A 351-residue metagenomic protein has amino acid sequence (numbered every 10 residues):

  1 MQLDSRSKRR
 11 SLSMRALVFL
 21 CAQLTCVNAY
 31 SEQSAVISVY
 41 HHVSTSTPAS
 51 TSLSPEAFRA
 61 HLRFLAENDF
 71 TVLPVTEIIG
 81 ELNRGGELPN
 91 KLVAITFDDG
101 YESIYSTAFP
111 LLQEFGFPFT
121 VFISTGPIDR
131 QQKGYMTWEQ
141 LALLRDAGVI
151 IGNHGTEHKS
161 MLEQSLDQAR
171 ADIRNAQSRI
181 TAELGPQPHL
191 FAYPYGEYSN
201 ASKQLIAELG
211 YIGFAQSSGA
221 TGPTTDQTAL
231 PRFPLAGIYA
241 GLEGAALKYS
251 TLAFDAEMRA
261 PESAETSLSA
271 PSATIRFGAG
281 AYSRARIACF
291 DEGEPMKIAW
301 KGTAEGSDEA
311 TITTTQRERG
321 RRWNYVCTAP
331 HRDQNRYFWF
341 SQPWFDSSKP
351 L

Functional and structural regions predicted by a protein language model:
Q2-K91, P110-F119, T125-M136, L235-L351: Terminal accessory/targeting
Q33-S52, N68-T71, E81-V93, Y101-Q204 (+1 more regions): Metal-dependent polysaccharide deacetylase catalytic core of the NodB/CE4 family, i.e., the active-site-bearing domain
F70, Y211-I212: Conserved acetyl-CoA-binding loop of GNAT-fold acetyltransferases
T76, Q216-S217: Beta->alpha turn/N-cap motifs
F115, L209-G210: Short, structured coil segments at secondary-structure junctions
Y195, S217-S218: Short secondary-structure boundary segments
I212-Q216, D226: Soluble mature domains adjacent to a membrane tether on cell-surface and organelle-surface proteins
